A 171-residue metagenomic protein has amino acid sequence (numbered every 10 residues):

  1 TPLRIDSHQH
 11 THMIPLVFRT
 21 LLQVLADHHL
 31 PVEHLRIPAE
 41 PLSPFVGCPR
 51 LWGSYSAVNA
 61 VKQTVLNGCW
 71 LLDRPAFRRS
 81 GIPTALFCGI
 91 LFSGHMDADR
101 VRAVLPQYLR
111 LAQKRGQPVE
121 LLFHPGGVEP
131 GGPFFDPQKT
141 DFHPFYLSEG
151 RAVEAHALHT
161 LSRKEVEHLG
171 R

Functional and structural regions predicted by a protein language model:
T1-R4, L16-R171: Terminal accessory/targeting
S7-Q9: Short glycine-centered, acidic/aromatic-flanked micro-motifs in structured strand/loop junctions that mark active-site
H12: Divalent-metal (Mg2+/Mn2+/Ca2+)-assisted nucleotide/phosphate chemistry catalytic cores
